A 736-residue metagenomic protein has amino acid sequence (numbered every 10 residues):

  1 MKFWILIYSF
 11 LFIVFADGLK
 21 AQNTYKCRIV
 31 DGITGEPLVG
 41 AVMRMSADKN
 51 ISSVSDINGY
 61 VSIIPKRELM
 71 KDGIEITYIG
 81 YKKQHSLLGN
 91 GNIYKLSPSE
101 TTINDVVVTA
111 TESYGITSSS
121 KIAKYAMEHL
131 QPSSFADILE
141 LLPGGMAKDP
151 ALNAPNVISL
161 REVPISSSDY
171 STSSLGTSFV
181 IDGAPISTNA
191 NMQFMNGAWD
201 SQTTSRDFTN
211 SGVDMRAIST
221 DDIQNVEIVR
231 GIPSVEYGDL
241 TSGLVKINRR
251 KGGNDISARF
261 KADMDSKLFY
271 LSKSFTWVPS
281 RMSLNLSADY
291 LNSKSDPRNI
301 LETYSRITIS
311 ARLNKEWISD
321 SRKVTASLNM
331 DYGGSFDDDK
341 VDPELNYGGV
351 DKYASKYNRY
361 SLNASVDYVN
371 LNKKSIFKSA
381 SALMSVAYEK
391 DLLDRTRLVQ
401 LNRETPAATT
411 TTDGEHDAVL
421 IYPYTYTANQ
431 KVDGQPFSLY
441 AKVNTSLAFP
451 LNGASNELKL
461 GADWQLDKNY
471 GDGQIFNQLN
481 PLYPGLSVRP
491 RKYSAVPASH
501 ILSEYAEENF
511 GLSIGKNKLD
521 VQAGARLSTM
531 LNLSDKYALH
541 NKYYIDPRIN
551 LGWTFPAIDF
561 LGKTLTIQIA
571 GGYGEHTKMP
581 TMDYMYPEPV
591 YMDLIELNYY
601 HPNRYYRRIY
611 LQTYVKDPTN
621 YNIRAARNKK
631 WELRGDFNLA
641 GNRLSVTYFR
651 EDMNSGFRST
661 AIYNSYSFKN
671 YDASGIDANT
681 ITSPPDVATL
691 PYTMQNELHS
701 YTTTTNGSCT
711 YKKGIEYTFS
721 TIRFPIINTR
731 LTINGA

Functional and structural regions predicted by a protein language model:
V30-T34, A41-S46, E75-Y81, G89-E128: Short, acidic, small-residue-rich periplasmic hinge/interaction motif at the N-terminus of Gram-negative outer-membrane
R44-Y60, V106-S133, P155-S159, M195-F208 (+1 more regions): N-terminal periplasmic "start-of-domain" segments of outer-membrane beta-barrel proteins
I64, A184-V229: Short acidic/polar hinge/loop motifs at secondary-structure boundaries that mediate gating or recognition
G91-K95, F135-I138, V157-S159, V180 (+2 more regions): N-terminal periplasmic accessory domains that precede and gate Gram-negative outer-membrane beta-barrel machines
E140-G197: Extracytoplasmic beta-strand/coil segments of soluble accessory domains associated with Gram-negative outer-membrane
W317-G334, S355-K536: Face-selective signature of the C-terminal outer-membrane beta-barrel domain
A495-R643, T647-E651: Structural signature of Gram-negative outer-membrane beta-barrels, strongest in the C-terminal barrel of TonB-dependent
G515-K518, R650-D652, K669-A736: Gram-negative outer-membrane beta-barrel transporters
